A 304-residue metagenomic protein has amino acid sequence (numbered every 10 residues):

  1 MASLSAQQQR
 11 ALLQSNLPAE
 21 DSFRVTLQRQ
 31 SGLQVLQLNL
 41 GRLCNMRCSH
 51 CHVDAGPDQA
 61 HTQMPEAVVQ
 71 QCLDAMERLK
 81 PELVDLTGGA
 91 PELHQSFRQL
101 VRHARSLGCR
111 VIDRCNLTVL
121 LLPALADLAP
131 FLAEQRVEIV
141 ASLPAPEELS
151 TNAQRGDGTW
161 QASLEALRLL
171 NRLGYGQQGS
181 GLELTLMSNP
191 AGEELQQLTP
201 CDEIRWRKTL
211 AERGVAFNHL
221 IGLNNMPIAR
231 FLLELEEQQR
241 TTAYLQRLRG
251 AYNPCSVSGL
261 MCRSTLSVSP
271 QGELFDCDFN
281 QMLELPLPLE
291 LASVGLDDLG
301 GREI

Functional and structural regions predicted by a protein language model:
M1-E20, S264, Q271-E290: A broadly conserved sequence feature marking short terminus-proximal activation segments in nucleic acid-centric
L4-G88, E92-S106: Conserved alpha-helical substructure of the radical SAM core
V35, A55-M64, L79-H94, R105-A124 (+2 more regions): Core AdoMet radical
N39, T265-S267: Short, surface-exposed charged micro-motifs
R47, K80, Q135-R136, S180-E183 (+1 more regions): Short loop/turn motifs at secondary-structure junctions
H94-R98, L125-A126, Q196-P200: Conserved strand-to-helix beginnings and helix N-cap segments that scaffold or border functional pockets
E147-M261: Radical SAM enzyme [4Fe-4S]-AdoMet core and its adjacent flexible, acidic and glycine-rich loops/tails across
A216-L248, L266, E273-F275, F279-I304: C-terminal accessory region of radical SAM enzymes
